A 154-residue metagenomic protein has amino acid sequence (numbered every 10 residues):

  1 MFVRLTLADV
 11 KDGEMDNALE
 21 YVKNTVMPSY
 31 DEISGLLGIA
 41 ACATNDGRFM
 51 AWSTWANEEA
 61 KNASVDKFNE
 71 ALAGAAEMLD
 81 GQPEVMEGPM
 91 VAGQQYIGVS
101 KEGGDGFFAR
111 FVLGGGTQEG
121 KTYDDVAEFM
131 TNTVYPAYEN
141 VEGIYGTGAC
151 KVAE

Functional and structural regions predicted by a protein language model:
M1-M50, T54-E154: Short S/T/G/P-rich N-terminal loop/turn motif that feeds into the first structured element of a domain
